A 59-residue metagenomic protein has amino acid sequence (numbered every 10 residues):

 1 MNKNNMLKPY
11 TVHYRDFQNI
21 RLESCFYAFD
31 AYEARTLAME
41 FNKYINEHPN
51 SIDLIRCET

Functional and structural regions predicted by a protein language model:
N2-L22: Short aromatic-glycine-(Arg/Gly/Cys) micro-motifs in beta-strand/loop hairpins
K3, Q18, E33-R35, N50: Terminal low-complexity, poorly structured segments
L7, E33, M39-E40: Basic/aromatic-rich interaction segments and small domains that mediate binding to polyanionic partners
R15, F29, I55-E58: A structural detector for beta-sheet-dominated domains
I20-E33: A short, exposed loop/beta-hairpin motif centered on an aromatic-Gly-Thr core
M39-T59: Short, mixed-charge low-complexity intrinsically disordered segments
